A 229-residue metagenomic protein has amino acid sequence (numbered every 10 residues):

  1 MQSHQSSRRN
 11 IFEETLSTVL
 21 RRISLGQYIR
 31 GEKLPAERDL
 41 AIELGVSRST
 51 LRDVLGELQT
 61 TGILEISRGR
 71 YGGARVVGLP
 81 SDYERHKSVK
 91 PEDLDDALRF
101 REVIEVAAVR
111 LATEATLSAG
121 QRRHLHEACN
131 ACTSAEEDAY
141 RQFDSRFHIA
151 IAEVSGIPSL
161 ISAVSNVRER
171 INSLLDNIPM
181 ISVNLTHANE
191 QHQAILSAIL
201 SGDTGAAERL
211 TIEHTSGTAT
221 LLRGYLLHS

Functional and structural regions predicted by a protein language model:
M1-I104, R110, E114: Short linear motifs at protein or domain termini
M1-Q2, A206-S229: C-terminal effector-binding regulatory domain of bacterial HTH transcription factors
V19, A128-C132, I195, I199: Generic hydrophobic alpha-helical segments
R22, G26, V167-L174, I178 (+2 more regions): A short secondary-structure junction motif
F100-N177, A188-H192, A206-G217: Conserved amphipathic alpha-helical segments that form helical-bundle/coiled-coil interaction surfaces
E114, I181, L200-S201: Alpha-helix C-terminal capping/termination sites
